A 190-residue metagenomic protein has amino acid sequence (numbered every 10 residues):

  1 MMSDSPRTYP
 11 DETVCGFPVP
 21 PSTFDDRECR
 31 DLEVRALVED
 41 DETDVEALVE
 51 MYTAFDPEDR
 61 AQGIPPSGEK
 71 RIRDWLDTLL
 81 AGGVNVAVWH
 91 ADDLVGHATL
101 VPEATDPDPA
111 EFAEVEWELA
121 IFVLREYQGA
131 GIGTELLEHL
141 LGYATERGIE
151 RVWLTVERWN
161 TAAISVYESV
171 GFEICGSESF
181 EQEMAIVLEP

Functional and structural regions predicted by a protein language model:
M1-E46: Conserved N-terminal entry element of GNAT/NAT acetyltransferase domains
E33-R35, E39-E42, V49, F55-W75: Conserved GNAT-fold acetyl-CoA-binding loop/helix
P65-E69, A98-A113: A conserved beta-strand-loop-helix scaffold within acyl/acetyltransferase catalytic domains
D74-G96: A short helix-loop-beta-strand connector motif used in the catalytic cores of GNAT acetyltransferases and, in some
E118-G129: A short, internal acetyl-CoA/4′-phosphopantetheine-binding micro-motif in the GNAT/acyltransferase core
L119-I121, V152-V156: Conserved hydrophobic beta-strand within the GNAT/NAT acetyltransferase core sheet that lines the active-site cleft
Y127, G131-H139: Conserved acetyl-CoA pyrophosphate-binding loop and the N-cap/start of the following alpha-helix in GNAT-like
E150, E157-N160, V170, S177-P190: C-terminal "cap" of GNAT-fold acetyltransferases
